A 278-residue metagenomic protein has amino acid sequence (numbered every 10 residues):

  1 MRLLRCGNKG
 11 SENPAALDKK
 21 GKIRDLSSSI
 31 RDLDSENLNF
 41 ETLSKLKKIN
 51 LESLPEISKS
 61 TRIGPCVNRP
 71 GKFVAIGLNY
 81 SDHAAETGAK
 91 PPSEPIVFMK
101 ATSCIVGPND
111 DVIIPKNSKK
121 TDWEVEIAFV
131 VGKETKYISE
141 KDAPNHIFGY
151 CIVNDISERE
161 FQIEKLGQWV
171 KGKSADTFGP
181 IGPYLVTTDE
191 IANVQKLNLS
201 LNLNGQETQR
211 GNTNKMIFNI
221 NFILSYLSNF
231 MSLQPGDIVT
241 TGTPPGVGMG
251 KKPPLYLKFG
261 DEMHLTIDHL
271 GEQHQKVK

Functional and structural regions predicted by a protein language model:
M1-P95, H264: N-terminal non-catalytic cap/leader segment that marks the start of a structured domain
R5, K9-G10, L54-E56, R62 (+4 more regions): Catalytic-pocket segment enriched in acidic/His residues
L26-I30, K90-P91, E140-C151: Short Gly/aromatic-enriched secondary-structure transition segments
I63-P65, E86-G88, V112-T121, I127 (+3 more regions): A generic local secondary-structure boundary/capping motif
P91-P108, T121-W123, K258-H269: Structural signature of FAD isoalloxazine-binding scaffolds in flavoprotein oxidoreductases
I96-I114, K133-K136, T177-Y184, P244-G248 (+1 more regions): Short catalytic-site patches enriched in acidic/histidine residues that coordinate or position cofactors/metals
K100-T102, K116, W123-I127, V131-K133 (+3 more regions): Short, structured patches in soluble enzyme cores that scaffold and shape functional sites
